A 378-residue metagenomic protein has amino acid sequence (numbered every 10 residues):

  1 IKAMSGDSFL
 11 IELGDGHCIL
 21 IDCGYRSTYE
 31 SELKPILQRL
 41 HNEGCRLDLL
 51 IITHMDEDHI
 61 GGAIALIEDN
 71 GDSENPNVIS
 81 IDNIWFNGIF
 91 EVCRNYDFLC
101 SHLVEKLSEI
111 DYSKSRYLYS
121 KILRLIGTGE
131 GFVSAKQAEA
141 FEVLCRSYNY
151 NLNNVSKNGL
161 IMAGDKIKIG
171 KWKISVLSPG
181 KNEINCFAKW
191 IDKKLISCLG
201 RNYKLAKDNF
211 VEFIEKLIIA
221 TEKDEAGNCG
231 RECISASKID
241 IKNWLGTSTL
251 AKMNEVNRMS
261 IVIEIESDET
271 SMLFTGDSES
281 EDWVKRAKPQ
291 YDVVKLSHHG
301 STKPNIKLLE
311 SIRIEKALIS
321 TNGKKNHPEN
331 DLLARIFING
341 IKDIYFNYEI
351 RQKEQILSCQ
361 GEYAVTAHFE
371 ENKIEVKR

Functional and structural regions predicted by a protein language model:
I1-R46, E255-E279: Conserved beta-strand hairpin/beta-sheet module of binuclear metal-dependent hydrolase folds, prominently
A3-D7, S278-V293, E310-I312, K316 (+1 more regions): C-terminal regulatory/interaction regions
S5-D7, R26-S27, M55-G61, E91-V92 (+5 more regions): Active-site environment of divalent metal-dependent phosphoester hydrolases
C18-L20, L49-L50, N83, S271-L273 (+2 more regions): Hydrophobic "anchor" residues on beta-strands that sit immediately upstream of conserved functional sites
S31-W85, K288-S301, R313-K316: Active-site metal-binding motif and surrounding structural segment of the metallo-beta-lactamase
G71-T270, C359-R378: Flexible, acidic/histidine-containing loops and adjacent segments that form or flank the divalent-metal
S80-I89, L318-T321, D343-E349: Short internal beta-strands
S248-K307: Long, well-ordered mid-to-C-terminal structural blocks that present hydrophobic/aromatic surfaces
